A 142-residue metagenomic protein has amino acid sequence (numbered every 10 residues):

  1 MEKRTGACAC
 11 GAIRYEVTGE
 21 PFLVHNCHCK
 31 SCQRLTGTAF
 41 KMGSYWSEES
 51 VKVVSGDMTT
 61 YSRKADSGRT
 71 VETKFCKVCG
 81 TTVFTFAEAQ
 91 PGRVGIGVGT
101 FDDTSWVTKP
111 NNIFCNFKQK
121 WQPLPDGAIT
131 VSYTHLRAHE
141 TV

Functional and structural regions predicted by a protein language model:
E2-G6, E20-H28, E72: Short metal-coordination and nucleic-acid-contact micro-motifs, chiefly zinc-binding Cys/His arrays
C8-C10, C29, C76: Short cysteine-rich clusters marking metal-coordination/redox-active sites
I13, K30-L35, T82: Cys/His-rich metal-chelating microdomains
E16, T38, T85-F86: Short, non-ligating residues that shape and space the ligands of small metal-coordination modules and catalytic
Y45-F75: Helix-adjacent hinge/juxtasegments
M58-R69, T104-P123: Short Fe-S-cluster ligation motifs
K74-R93: Mid-chain, well-packed structural core segment of small domains
H135-V142: Single conserved hydrophobic/aromatic residue that forms the stacking wall/gate of nucleotide- or nucleobase-binding
